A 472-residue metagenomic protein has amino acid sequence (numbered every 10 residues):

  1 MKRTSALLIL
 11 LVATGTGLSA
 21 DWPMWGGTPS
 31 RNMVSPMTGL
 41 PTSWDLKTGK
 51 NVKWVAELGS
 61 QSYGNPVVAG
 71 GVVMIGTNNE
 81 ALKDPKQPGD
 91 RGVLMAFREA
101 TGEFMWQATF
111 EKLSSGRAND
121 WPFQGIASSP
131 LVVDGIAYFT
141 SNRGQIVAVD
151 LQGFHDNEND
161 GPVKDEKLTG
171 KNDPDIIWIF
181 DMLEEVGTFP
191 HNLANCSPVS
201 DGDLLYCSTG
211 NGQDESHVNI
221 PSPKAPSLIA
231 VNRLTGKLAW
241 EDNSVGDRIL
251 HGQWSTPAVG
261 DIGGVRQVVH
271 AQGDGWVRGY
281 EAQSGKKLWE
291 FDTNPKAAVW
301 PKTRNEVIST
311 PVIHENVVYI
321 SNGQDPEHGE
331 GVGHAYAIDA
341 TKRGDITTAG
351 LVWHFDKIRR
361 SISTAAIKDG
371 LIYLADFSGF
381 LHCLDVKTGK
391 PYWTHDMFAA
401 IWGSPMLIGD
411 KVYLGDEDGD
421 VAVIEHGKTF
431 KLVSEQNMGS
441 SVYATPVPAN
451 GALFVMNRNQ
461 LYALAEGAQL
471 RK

Functional and structural regions predicted by a protein language model:
T4-A13: Sec-dependent N-terminal signal peptides
L18-K472: Noncatalytic, solvent-exposed loop/strand surfaces of beta-propeller-type extracellular/periplasmic domains
